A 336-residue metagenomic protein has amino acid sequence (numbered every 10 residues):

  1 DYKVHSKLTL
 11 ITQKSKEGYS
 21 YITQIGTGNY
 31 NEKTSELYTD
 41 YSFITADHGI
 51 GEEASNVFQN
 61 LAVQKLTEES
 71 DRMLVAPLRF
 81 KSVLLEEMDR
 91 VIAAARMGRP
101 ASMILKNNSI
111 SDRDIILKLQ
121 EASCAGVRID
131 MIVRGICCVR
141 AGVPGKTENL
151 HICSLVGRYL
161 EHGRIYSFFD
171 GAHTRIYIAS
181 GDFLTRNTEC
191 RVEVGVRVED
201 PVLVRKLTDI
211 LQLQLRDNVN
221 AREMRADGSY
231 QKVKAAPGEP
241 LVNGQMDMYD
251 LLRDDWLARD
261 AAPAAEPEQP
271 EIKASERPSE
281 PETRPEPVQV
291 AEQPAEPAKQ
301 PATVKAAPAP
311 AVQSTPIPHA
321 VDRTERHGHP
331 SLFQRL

Functional and structural regions predicted by a protein language model:
D1-T34, I44-G51, E68, P77-L336: PLD/PLD-like phosphodiesterase catalytic module centered on the HKD motif
A54-S55, Q59-R79: Long, non-coiled-coil amphipathic alpha-helical linker/lever segments that couple catalytic cores to other domains
